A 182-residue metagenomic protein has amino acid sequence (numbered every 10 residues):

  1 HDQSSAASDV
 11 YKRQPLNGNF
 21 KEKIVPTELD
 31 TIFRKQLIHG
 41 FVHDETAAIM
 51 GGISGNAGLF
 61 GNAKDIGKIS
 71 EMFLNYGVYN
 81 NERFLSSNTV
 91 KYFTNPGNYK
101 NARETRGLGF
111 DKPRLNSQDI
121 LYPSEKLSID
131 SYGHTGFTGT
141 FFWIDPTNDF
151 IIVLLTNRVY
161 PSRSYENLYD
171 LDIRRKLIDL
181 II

Functional and structural regions predicted by a protein language model:
H1-Y11: Single conserved hydrophobic/aromatic residue that forms the stacking wall/gate of nucleotide- or nucleobase-binding
S4, L59-A63, L171: Short, solvent-exposed loop/helix junctions and linker helices that flank or host conserved functional motifs
S8, E71-N75, T156: Residues at helix-coil transition
R13-R106, S124-I129: Penicillin-binding protein/beta-lactamase superfamily catalytic region
H43-D44, G97, L108-I144: Short, Gly/Ser/Thr-enriched beta-strand-loop segments that form substrate-interacting elements of hydrolase/peptidase
D65, H134-I182: Structured C-terminal helix/loop/strand segments within mature extracytoplasmic catalytic/sensor domains
N75-Y79, L85-A102, L115-D119, S162-I182: Short, gly/Ser/Thr-rich active-site loops of penicillin-recognizing serine hydrolases
